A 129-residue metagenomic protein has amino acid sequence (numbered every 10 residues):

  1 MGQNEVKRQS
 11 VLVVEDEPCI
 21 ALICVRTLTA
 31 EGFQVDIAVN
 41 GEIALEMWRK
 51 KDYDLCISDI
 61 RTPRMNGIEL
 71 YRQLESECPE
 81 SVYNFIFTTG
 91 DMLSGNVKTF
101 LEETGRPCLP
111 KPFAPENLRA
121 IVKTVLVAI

Functional and structural regions predicted by a protein language model:
M1-S10, S76, K98, A114-I129: Non-catalytic signal-transmission and effector/linker regions of two-component phosphorelay proteins
E15: Conserved acidic carboxylate
L22-A30: Charged docking surfaces used in two-component/phosphorelay signaling
G32-V39, M47: Short hydrophobic/Thr-rich beta-strand motif most characteristic of the beta2 strand and flanking loop of CheY-like
N40-I43, N66-R72: Acidic catalytic/metal-coordinating carboxylates
D59: Active-site residues of response regulator receiver
P63, L93: The feature encodes the CheY-like receiver
